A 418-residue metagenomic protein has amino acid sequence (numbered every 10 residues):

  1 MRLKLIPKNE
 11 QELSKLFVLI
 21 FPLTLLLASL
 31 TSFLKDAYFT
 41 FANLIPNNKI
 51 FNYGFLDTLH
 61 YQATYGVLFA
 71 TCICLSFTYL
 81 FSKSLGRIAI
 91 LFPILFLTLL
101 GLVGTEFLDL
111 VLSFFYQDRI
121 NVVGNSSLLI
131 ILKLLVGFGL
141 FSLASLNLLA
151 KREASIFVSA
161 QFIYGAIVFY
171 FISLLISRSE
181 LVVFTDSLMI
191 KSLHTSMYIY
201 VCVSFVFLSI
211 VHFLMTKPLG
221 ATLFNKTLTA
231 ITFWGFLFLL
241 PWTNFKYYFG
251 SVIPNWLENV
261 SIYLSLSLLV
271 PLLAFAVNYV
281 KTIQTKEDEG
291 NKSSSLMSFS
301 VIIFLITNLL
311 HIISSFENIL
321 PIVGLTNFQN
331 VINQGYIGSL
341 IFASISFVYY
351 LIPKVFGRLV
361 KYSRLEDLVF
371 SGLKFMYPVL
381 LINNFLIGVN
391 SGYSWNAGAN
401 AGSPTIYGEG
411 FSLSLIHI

Functional and structural regions predicted by a protein language model:
R2-L16, L34-D57, C72-L95, V111-V122 (+8 more regions): Juxtamembrane membrane-water interface segments of multi-pass membrane proteins, especially cytoplasmic-side
F21-T31, L100-E106, V136-G139, A160-R178 (+6 more regions): Alpha-helical transmembrane segments of multi-pass integral membrane proteins
L27, F33, F55-L59, A63: An N-terminus-focused feature that recognizes amino-terminal "leader" regions
H60-L75, Y200, Q334-V348, F375: Core segments of alpha-helical transmembrane spans in multipass integral membrane proteins
Y65, S196-S204, I262-L268: Structural signature of hydrophobic alpha-helical transmembrane segments
A166-Y170, I199, I210, L214: Catalytic cores of extracellular degradative/oxidative enzymes
S196, V280, F375: Divalent metal-coordination and catalytic microenvironments
I416-I418: Conserved small/polar residues in nucleotide/adenosyl-binding loops
